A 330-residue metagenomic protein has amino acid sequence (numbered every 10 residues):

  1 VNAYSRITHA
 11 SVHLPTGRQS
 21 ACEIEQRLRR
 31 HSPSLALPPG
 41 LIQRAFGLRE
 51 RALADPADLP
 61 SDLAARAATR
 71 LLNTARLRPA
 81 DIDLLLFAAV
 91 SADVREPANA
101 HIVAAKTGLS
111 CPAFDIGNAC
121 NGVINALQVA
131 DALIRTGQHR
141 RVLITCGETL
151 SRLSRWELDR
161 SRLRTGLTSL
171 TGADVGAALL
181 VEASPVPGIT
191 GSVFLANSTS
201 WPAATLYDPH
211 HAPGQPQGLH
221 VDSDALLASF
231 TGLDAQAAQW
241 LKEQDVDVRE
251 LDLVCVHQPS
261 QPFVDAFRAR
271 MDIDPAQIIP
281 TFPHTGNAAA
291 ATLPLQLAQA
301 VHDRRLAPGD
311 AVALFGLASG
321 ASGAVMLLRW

Functional and structural regions predicted by a protein language model:
V1-P56, L158-L227, R329-W330: Condensing-enzyme catalytic core mediating Claisen C-C bond formation in acyl metabolism
L35-R44, V94-G108, C146-L158, D208-H211 (+1 more regions): Acidic-glycine-rich active-site phosphate/pyrophosphate-binding loop
L48-R66, F114-N121, T168-L170, P216-Q236 (+1 more regions): Active-site pocket-shaping loop/turn-to-helix segments
S61, A65, S91-A92, I102-A105 (+3 more regions): Claisen-condensing/thiolase-fold acyl-transfer catalytic domains that form or cleave C-C bonds in fatty acid
A67-D83, A235-D252, A300, R304-R305: Phosphate/pyrophosphate-binding loops at sites that engage ATP/ADP/AMP, CoA/4′-phosphopantetheine, polyphosphate
A88, G117, V142-E148, V181 (+1 more regions): Short beta-strand segments
R135-A173: Flexible, glycine-rich active-site loops centered on histidine and acidic residues that chelate a metal or position
D208-V254: Oxyanion-binding "anion nests"
